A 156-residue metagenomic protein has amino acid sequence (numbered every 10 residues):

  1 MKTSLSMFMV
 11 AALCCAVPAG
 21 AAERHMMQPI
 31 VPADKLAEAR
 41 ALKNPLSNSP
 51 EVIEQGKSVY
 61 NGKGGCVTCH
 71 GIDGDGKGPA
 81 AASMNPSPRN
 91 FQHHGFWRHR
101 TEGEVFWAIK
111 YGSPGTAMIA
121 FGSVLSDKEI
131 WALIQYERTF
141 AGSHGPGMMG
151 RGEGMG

Functional and structural regions predicted by a protein language model:
M1-M7: Positively charged n-region of N-terminal signal peptides that target proteins for export
M7-A16: Bacterial N-terminal signal peptides
A21-V31, A141-G156: Extracellular/periplasmic low-complexity linear segments
P29-N61, G156: Electrostatic cytochrome c docking/interface patches
P50, K57, G71-E102, F106 (+1 more regions): Gly/Gly-Pro-rich "capping" loops immediately C-terminal to redox-active cysteine motifs in periplasmic/lumenal
N61-N85, G115-A120, F140-G147: Periplasmic/extracellular electron-transfer cofactor-ligation site, primarily the c-type cytochrome heme-c attachment
W107-P114, G122-M149: C-terminal capping alpha-helices of c-type cytochrome domains
